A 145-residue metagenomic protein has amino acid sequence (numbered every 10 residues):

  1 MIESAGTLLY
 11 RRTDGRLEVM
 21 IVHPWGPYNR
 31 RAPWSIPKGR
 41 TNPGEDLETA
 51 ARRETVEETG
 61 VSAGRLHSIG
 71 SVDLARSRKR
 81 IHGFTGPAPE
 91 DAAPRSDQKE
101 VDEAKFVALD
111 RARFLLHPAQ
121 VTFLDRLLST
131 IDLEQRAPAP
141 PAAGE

Functional and structural regions predicted by a protein language model:
M1-I36: N-terminal strand-loop-strand
S4, T13, N42, I81-F84 (+1 more regions): Intrinsically disordered, low-complexity segments enriched in small/polar residues
G6, P87, K105, R113 (+1 more regions): Intrinsic disorder/low-complexity segments
R11-T13, A63, D132-Q135: Secondary-structure transition/hinge residues
P33, P37, P43, A139-G144: Functional cleft and adjacent loop/helix regions within the main domain that mediate ligand binding or catalysis
G39-R126: Unchanged
L116-E145: Charged phosphate-binding loop/patch that engages nucleotide di/tri-phosphates or the phosphate backbone of nucleic
